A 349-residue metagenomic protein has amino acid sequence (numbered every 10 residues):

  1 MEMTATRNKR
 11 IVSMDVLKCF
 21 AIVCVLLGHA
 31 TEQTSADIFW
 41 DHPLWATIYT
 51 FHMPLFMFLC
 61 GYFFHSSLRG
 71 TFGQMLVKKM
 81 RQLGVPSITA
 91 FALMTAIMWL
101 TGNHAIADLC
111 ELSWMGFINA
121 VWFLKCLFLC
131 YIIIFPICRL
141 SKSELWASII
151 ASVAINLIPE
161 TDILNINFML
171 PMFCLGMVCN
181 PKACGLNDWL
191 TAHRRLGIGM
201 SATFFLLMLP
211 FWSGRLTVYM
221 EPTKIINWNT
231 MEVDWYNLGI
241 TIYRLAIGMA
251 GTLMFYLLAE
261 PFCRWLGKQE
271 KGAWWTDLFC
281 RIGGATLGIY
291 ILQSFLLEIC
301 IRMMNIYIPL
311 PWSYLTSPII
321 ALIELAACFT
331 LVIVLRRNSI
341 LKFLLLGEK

Functional and structural regions predicted by a protein language model:
M1-K349: Alpha-helical transmembrane segments and their immediate juxtamembrane cytosolic regions
